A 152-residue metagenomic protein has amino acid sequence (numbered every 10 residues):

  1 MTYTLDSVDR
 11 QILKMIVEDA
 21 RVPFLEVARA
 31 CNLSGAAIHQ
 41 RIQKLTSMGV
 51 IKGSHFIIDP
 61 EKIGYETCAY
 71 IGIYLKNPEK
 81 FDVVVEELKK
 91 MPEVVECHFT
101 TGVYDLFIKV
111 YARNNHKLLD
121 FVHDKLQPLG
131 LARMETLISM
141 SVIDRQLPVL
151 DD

Functional and structural regions predicted by a protein language model:
M1-D152: A compositional/biophysical signature of low hydrophobicity enriched in polar/charged and small residues
